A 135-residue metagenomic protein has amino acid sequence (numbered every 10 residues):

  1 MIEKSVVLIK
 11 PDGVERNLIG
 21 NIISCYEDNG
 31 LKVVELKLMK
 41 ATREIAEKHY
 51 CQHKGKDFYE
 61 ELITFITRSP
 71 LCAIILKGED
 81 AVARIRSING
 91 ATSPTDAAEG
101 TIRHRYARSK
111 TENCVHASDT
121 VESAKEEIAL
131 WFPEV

Functional and structural regions predicted by a protein language model:
M1-V135: Non-catalytic terminal and connector segments of soluble metabolic enzymes
